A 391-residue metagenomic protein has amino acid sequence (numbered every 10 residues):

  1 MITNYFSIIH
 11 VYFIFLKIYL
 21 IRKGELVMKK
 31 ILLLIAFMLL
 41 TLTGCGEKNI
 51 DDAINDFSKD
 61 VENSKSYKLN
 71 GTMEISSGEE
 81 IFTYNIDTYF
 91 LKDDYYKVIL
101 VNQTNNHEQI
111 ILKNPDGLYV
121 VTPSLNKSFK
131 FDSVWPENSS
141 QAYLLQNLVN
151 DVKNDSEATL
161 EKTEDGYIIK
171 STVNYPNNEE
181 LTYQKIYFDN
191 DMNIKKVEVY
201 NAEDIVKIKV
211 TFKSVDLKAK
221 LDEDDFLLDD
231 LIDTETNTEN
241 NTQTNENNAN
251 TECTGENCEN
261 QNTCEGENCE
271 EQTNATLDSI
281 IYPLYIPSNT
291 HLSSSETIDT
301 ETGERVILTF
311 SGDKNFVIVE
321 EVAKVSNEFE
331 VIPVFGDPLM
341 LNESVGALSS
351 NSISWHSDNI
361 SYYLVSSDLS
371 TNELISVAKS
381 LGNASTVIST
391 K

Functional and structural regions predicted by a protein language model:
T3-V27: Short, Lys/Arg-enriched N-terminal segments with co-localized hydrophobic residues within the first ~10-30 amino acids
Y19-T43: Sec-dependent bacterial lipoprotein signal peptides
L32, T41-Y95, S156-E161, E256 (+3 more regions): N-terminal leader/targeting segments and the immediate start of mature chains
G46-V121, I168, V173-N178, T182-N190 (+1 more regions): N-terminal mature ectodomain segment of secretory-pathway/periplasmic proteins
N49, P115-N178, T390-K391: Flexible, processing/modification-adjacent segments and terminal tails in exported/periplasmic/extracellular proteins
D87-Y143, N201-T211, L364: An acidic-aromatic
E164-I232: Gly/Pro-enriched, hydrophobic low-complexity segments that function as extracytoplasmic propeptides/linkers
E246-D358: Short, solvent-exposed recognition patches
